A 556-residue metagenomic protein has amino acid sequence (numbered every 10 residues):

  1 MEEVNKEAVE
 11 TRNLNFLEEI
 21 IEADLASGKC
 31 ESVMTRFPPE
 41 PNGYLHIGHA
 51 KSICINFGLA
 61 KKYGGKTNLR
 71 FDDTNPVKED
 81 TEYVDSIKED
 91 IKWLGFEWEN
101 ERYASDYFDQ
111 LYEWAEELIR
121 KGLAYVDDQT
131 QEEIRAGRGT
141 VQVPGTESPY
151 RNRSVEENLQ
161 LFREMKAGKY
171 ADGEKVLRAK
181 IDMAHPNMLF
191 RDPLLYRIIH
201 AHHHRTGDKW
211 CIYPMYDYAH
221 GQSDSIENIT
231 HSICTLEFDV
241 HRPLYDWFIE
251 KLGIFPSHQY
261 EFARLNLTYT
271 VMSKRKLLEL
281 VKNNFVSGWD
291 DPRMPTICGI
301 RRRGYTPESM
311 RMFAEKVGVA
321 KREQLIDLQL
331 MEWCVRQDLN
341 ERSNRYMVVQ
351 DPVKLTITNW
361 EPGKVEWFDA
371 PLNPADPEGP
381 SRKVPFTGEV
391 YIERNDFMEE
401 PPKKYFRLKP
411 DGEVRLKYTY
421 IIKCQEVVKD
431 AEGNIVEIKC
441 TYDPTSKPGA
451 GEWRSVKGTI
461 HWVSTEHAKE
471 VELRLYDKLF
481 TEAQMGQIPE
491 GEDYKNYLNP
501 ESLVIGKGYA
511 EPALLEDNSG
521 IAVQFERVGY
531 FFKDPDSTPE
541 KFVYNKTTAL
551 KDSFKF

Functional and structural regions predicted by a protein language model:
M1-R12: Basic/polar N-terminal segments that are highly enriched at the extreme N-terminus, encompassing both cleavable
E10-E22, A26-K88, H204-T235: N-terminal catalytic cores of NTP/NDP-binding nucleotidyl/phosphoryl-transfer enzymes
G28, N56, I87, L118 (+3 more regions): Residue-level signal for inorganic ion chemistry
P38-N42, R70-K78, N100-D109, E132 (+5 more regions): Conserved short loop/turn motifs at secondary-structure junctions
D73-N75, T81, Y103, E117-K276 (+3 more regions): Active-site cores that bind ATP or allylic diphosphates and position pyrophosphate for catalysis
Y83-D109, W114-A115, G122-Y125: A glycine-rich helix N-cap at a beta->alpha junction
P256-C334: Long, charged, mostly alpha-helical binding arms that flank functional sites
A314-F556: Substrate/cofactor-recognition hotspot
